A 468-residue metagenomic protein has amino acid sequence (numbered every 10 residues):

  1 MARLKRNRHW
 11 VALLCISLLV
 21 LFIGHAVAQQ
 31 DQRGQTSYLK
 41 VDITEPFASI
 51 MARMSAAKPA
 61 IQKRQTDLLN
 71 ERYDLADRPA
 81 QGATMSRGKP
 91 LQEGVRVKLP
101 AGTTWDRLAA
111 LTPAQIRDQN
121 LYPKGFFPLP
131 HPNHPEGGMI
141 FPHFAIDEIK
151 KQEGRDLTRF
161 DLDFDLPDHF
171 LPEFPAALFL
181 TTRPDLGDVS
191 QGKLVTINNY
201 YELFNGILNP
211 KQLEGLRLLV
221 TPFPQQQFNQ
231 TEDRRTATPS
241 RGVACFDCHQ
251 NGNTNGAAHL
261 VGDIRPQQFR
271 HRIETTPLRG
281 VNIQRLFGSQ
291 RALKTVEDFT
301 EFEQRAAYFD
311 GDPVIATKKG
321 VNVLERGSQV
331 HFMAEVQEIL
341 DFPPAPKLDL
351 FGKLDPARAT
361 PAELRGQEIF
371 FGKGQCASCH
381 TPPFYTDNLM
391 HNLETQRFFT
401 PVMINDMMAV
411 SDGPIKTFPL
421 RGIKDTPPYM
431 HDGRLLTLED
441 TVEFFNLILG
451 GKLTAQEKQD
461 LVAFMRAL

Functional and structural regions predicted by a protein language model:
M1-N7: N-terminal secretory signal peptides that target proteins for export/translocation
H9-V11, D106: Short linear interaction motif-like sites in intrinsically disordered regions of transcription factors
A12-F22: Bacterial N-terminal signal peptides
A26-L468: Periplasmic c-type cytochrome electron-transfer domains
